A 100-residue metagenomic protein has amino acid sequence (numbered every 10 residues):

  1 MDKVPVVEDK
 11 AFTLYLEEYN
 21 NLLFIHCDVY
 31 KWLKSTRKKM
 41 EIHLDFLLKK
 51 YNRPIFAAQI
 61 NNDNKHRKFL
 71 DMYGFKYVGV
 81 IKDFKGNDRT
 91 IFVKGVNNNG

Functional and structural regions predicted by a protein language model:
M1, N97-G100: Short intrinsically disordered terminal tails
M1-F12, N52: A short helix-loop-beta-strand connector motif used in the catalytic cores of GNAT acetyltransferases and, in some
V7, F12-N21, I81: A conserved beta-strand-loop-helix scaffold within acyl/acetyltransferase catalytic domains
E17-W32: Conserved acetyl-CoA binding element of GNAT-fold acetyltransferases
L22-L23, N52-A58: Hydrophobic beta-strand segments of well-ordered beta-sheets in folded domains
K34-L48, K68, M72: Conserved acetyl-CoA-binding loop-helix of GNAT-fold acetyltransferases
F56-D71, F84-K85: Conserved beta-strand-loop-alpha-helix junction that forms the acyl-donor binding cleft
K76-T90: Conserved catalytic-core motifs of GNAT/GCN5-like acyltransferases
